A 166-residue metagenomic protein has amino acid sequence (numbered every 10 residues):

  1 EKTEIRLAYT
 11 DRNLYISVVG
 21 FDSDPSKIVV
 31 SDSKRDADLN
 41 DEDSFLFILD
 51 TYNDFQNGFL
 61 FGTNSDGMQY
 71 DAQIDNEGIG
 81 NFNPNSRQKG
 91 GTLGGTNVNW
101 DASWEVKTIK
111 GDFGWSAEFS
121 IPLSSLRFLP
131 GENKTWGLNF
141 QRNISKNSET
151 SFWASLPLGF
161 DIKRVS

Functional and structural regions predicted by a protein language model:
E1-S166: Structural preference for beta-rich elements and adjacent junctions enriched in aromatics
